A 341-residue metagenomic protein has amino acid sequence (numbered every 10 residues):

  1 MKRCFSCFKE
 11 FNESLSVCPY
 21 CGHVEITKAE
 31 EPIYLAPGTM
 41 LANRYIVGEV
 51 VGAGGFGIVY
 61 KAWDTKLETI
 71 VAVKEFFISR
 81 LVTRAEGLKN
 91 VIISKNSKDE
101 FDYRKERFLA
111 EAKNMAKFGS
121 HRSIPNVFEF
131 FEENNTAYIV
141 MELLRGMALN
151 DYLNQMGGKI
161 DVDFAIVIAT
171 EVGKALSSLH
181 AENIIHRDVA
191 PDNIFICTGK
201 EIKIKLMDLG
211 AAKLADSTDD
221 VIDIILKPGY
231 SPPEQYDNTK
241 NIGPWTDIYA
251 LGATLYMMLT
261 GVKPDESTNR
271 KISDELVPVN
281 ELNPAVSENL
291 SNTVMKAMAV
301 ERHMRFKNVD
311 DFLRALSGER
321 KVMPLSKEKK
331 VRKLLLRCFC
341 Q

Functional and structural regions predicted by a protein language model:
G48-G54, V59: Protein kinase glycine-rich loop
T83-F118: AlphaC helix of the eukaryotic protein kinase fold
E129-F130: Activation-segment/catalytic-loop signature of the eukaryotic protein kinase fold
N134-A148, Y152: Conserved short submotifs of the Hanks-type protein kinase catalytic core that shape the nucleotide-binding pocket
I168-A169: Activation segment signature within eukaryotic-like protein kinase domains
V172-I184: Protein kinase catalytic-loop region centered on the HRD/HxD motif
G229-K321: C-terminal lobe helix-coil module of Hanks-type protein kinase domains
